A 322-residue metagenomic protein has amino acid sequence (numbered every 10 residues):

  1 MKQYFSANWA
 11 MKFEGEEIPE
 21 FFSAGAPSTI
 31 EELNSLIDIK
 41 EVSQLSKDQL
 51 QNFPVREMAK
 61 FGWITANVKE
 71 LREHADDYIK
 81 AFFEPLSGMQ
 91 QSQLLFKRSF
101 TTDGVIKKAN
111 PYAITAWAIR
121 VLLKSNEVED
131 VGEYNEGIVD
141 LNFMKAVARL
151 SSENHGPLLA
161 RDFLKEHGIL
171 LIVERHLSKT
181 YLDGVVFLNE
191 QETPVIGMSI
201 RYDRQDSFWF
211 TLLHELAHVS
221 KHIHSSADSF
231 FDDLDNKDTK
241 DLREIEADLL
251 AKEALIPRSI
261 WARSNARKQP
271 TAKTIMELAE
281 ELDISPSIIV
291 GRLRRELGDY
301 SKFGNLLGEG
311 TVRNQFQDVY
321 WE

Functional and structural regions predicted by a protein language model:
M1-E322: Active-site hotspot residues in diverse enzymes, especially metal/ion-binding acidic/histidine motifs
